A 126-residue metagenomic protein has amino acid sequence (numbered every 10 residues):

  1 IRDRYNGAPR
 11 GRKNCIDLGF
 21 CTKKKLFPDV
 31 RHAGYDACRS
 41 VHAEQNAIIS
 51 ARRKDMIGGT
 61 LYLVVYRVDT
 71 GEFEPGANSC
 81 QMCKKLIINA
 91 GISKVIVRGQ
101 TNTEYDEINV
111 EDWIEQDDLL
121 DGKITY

Functional and structural regions predicted by a protein language model:
R2-Y126: Zinc-dependent deaminase catalytic domain
